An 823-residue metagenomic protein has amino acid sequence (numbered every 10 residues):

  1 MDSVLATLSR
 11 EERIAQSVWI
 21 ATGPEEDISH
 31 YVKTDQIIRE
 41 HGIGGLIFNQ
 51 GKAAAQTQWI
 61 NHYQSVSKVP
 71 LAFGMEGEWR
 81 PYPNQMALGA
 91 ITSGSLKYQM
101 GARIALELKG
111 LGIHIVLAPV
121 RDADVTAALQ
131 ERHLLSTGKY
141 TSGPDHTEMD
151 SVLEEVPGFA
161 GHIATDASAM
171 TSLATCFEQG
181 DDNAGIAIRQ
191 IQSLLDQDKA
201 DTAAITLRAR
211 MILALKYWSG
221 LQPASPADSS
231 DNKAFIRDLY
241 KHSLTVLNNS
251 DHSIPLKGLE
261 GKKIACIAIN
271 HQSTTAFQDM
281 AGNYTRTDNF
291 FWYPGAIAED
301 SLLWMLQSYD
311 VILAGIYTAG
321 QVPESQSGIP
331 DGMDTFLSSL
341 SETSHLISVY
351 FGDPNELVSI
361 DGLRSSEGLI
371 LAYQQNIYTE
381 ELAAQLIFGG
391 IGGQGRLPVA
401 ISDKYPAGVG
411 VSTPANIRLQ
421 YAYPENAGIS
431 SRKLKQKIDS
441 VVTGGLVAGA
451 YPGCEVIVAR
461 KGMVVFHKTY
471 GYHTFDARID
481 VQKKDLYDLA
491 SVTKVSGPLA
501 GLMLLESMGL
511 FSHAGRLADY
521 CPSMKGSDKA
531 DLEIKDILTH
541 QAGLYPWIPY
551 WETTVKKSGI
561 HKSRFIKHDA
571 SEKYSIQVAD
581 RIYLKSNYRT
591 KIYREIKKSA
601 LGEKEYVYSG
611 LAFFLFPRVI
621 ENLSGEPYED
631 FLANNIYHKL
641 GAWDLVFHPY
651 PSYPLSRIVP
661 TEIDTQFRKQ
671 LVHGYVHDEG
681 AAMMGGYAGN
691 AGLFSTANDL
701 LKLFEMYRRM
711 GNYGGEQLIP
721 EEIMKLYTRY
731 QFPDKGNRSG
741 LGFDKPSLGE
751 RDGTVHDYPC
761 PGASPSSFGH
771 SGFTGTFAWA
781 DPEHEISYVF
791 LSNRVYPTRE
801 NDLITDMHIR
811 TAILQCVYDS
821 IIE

Functional and structural regions predicted by a protein language model:
M1-A90, K109-H114, E131, S136 (+2 more regions): N-terminal hydrophobic targeting/anchoring segments and the immediately downstream early-domain regions of hydrolases
M1-G42, H146, D150-P157, T171-S430: Preference for extracellular/luminal or secreted protein segments
S9, L46, Q56-M75, R80-P81 (+4 more regions): Second-shell residues forming the walls of enzyme active-site clefts
D201, I205-T206, R210, A214-L221 (+9 more regions): Short, gly/Ser/Thr-rich active-site loops of penicillin-recognizing serine hydrolases
G428-L489, L510-S512, D678, R799-E800: Short, conserved catalytic-motif segment at the N-terminal edge
K437, A448-E455, A477-I537, A600-A612 (+1 more regions): Short active-site loop at a secondary-structure junction that contains or immediately precedes the catalytic residue(s)
K529-P765: Short, surface-exposed loop or secondary-structure junction motifs that flank catalytic or metal-binding residues
S767, T774-S787: Short, surface-exposed beta-strand/loop micro-motifs that present aromatic residues
